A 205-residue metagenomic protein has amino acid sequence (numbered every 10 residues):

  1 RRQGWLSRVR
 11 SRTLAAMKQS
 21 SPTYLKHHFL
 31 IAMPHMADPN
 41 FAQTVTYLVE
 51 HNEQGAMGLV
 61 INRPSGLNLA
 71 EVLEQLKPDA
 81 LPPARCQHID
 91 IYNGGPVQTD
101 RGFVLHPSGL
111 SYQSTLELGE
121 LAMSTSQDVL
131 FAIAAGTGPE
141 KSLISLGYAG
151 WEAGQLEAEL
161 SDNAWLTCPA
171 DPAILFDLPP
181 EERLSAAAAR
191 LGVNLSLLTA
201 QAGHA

Functional and structural regions predicted by a protein language model:
L6-R8, R12-T13: Short, positively charged and aromatic/hydrophobic N-terminal segments
M17-A205: A short aromatic-anchored loop/beta-hairpin motif
